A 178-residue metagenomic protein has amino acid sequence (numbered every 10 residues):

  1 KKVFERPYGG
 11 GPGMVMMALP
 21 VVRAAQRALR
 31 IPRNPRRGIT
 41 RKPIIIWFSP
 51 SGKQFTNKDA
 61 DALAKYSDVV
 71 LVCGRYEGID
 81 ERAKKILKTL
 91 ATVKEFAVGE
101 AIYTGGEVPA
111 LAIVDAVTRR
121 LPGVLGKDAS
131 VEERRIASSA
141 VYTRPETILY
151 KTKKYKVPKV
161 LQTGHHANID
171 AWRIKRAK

Functional and structural regions predicted by a protein language model:
K1-K2, L87-K88, K151: Short, hydrophobic/aliphatic alpha-helical segments
K1-L29, N168-A177: N-terminal nucleotide/polyanion-binding subdomain common to many enzyme families
V3, Y8, F55, L63 (+3 more regions): Short clusters of hydrophobic/aromatic residues that line enzyme substrate/ligand-binding pockets
E5-G9, V70, E95, A101-I102 (+1 more regions): Short glycine- and Lys/Arg-enriched binding-loop motifs that mark or flank ligand-binding interfaces
G11, G74, H165: Conserved RecA-like P-loop NTPase ATPase core
M16-R36, T40-R75, I79-E81: S-adenosyl-L-methionine/SAH cofactor-binding core of RNA-modifying enzymes
I79, A83-E132: Structured adenosyl-cofactor binding patch, chiefly the S-adenosyl-L-methionine
R134-K178: Long, charged alpha-helical interface segments
